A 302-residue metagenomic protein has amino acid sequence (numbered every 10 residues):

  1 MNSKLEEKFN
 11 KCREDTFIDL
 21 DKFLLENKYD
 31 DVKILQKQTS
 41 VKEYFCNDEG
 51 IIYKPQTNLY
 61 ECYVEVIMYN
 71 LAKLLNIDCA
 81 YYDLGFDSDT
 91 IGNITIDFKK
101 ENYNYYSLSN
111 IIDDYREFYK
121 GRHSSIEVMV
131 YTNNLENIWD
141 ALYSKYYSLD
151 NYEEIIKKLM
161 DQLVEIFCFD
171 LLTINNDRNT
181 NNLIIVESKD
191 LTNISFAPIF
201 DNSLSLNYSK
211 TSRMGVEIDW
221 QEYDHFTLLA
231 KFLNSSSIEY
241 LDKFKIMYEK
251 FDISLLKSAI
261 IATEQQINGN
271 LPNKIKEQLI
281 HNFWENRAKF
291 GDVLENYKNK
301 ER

Functional and structural regions predicted by a protein language model:
M1-K33, E153-K158, S188-L191, N270-R302: Regulatory N- and C-terminal appendages and interdomain linkers associated with kinase/kinase-like NTP transferase
S3-I126: Conserved ATP-binding subdomain of kinase catalytic cores across diverse folds
K28-Q36, T132-S148, T211, L229-I238: A short, terminal or domain-edge coil/loop segment
F45-N47, Y53, Y82, T95 (+5 more regions): Generic structural hydrophobic/aromatic packing signal, biased to beta-strands
Y60, N134-T211: Conserved kinase catalytic-core segment
K73, K189-R302: C-terminal catalytic region of ATP-dependent kinase domains
A80-S88, N179-K189, N299: Short alpha-helical "patches" and their helix-cap loops
K99-C168, Q278, K289, K298: ATP-dependent phospho-/nucleotidyl transfer catalytic cores
